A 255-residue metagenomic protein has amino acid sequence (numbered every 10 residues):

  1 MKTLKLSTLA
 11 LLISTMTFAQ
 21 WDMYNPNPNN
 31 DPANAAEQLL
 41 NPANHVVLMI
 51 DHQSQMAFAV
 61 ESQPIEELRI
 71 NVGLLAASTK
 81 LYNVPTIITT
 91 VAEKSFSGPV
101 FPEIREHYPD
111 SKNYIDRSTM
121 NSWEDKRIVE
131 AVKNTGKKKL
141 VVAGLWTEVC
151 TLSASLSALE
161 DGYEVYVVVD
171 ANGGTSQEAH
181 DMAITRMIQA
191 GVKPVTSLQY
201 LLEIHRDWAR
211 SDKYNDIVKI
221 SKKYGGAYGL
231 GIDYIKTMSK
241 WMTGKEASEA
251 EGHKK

Functional and structural regions predicted by a protein language model:
K2-A10: Sec-dependent signal peptide recognition, specifically the positively charged N-region followed immediately by
K5, V46, P85-I87, V141 (+1 more regions): A structural signal for isolated positions on well-ordered beta-strands in alpha/beta enzyme cores
S14-M16: N-terminal signal peptide c-region/cleavage motif recognized by signal peptidases
Q20-S118, D181-I188, V192, L198 (+1 more regions): Active-site acidic carboxylates
A35-A36, V100-P102, E124-A131, T151-L156: Short, charged beta->alpha transition segments
N113-W123, D170-A171: A short, structured active-site edge motif that brings together acidic residues
V132-L140: Glycine-rich phosphate-binding loop signature in dinucleotide/nucleotide-binding domains
K139-S197: A contiguous pocket-lining binding segment that forms or flanks enzyme active sites
